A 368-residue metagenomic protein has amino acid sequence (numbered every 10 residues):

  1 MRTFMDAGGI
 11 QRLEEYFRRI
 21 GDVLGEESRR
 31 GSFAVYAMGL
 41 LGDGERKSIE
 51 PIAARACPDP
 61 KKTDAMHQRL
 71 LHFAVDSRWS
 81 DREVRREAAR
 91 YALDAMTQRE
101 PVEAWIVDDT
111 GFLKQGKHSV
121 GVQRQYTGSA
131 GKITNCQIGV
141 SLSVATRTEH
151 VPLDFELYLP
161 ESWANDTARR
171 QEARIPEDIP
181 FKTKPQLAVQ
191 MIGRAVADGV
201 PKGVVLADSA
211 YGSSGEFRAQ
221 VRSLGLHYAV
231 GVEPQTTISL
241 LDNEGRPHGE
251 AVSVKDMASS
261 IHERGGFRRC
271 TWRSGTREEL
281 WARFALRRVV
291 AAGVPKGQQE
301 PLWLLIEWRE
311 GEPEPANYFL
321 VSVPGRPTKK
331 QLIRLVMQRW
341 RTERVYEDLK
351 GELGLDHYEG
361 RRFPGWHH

Functional and structural regions predicted by a protein language model:
R2-L206, A210-V230, P234-T237, E244-P247 (+1 more regions): Conserved, well-structured functional cores that handle cations and Mg-NTP chemistry
Y16, Y228, F284, V345-Y346: Aromatic-residue hotspot detector
F73, R222, R287, A291-A292 (+1 more regions): General helical structural elements
V107, G111, Y211, M257-E263 (+1 more regions): Short amphipathic alpha-helical "interface-anchor" segments enriched in bulky aromatics
T148-R169, A173, E177, A229-R341: An anionic, glycine-rich sequence signature occurring as long contiguous blocks
E359-H368: Membrane-interface transmembrane-helix boundary segments in multi-pass integral membrane proteins
